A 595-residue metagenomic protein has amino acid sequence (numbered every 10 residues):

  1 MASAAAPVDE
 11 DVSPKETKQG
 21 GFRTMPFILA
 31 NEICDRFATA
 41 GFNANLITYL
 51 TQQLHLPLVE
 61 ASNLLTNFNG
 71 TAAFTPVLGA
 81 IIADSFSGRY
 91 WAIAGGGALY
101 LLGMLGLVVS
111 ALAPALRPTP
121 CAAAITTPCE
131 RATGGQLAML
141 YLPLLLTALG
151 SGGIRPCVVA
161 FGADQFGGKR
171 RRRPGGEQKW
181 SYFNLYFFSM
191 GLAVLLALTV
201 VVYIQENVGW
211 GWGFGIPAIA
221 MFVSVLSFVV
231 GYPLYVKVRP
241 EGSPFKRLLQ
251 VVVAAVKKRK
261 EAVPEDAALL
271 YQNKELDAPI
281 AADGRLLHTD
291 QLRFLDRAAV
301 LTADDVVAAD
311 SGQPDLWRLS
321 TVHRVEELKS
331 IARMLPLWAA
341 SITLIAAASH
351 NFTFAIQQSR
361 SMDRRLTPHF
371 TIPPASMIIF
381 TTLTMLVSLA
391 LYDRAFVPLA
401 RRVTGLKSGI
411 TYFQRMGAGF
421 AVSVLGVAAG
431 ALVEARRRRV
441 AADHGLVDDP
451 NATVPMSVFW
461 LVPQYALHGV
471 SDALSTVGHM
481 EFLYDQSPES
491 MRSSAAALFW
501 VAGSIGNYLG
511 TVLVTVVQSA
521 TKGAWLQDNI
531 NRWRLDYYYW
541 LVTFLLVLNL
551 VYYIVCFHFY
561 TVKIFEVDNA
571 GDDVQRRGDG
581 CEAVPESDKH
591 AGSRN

Functional and structural regions predicted by a protein language model:
A2-C121, E130-N595: Hydrophobic transmembrane alpha-helices of multi-pass solute transporters/permeases
T127: Intrinsically disordered, low-complexity polar regions and short flexible loop motifs
